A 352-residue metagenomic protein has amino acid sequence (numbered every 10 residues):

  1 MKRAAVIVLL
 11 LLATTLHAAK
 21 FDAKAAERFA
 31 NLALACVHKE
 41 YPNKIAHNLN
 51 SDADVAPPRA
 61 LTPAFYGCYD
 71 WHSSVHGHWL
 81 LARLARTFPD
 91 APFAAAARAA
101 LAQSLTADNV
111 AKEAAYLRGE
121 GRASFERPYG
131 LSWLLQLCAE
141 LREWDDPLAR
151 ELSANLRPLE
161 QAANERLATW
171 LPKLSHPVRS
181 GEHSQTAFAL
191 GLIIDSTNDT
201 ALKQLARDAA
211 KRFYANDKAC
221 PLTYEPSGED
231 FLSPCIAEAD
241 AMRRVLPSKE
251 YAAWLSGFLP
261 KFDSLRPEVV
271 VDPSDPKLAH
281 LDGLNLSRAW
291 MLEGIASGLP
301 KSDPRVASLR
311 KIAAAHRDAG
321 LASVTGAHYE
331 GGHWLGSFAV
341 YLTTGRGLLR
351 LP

Functional and structural regions predicted by a protein language model:
K2-V8: Sec-dependent signal peptide recognition, specifically the positively charged N-region followed immediately by
L9-A18: Hydrophobic h-region of N-terminal signal peptides that target proteins for export in Gram-negative bacteria
A19-A23, P58-V75, A115-S132, K173-T186 (+4 more regions): Solvent-exposed loop and edge beta-strand segments that line ligand/cofactor-binding and catalytic clefts
A19-C36, T87, W144, V245-P352: Terminal, non-catalytic domain-edge segments
A19-Y66: Low-complexity, Ser/Thr/Pro/Gly-enriched N-terminal "stalk/linker" regions
F29-Y41, A96-A115, N155-S175, A201-L222 (+2 more regions): Long, well-ordered core segments of solenoidal/helical folds
A60, G67, V75, L84-T200: Extended ligand-binding groove/face enriched in aromatic
S73-L84, E126-R142, S184-T197, D230-R244 (+2 more regions): Well-ordered alpha-helical segments within folded domains of soluble proteins
